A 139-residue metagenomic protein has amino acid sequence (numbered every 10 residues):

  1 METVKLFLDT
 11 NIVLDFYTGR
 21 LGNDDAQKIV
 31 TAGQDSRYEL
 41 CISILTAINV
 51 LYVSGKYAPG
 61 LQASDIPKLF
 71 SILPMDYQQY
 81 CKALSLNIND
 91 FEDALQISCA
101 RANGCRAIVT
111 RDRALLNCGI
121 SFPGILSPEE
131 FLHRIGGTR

Functional and structural regions predicted by a protein language model:
M1-C41, K56-G60, E129, H133-R139: Short, well-structured N-terminal submotif of metal-dependent ribonuclease cores
V13, A47, Y80, L115-L116 (+1 more regions): A generic structural signal for short hydrophobic patches within well-formed alpha-helices
Y17-T18, S54, N87, G119-I120: Short, flexible helix/strand-to-coil boundary loops that buttress conserved ligand/catalytic motifs in alpha/beta
S36-R37, K68-L69, L86: Structured helix-beta-strand junction loops
E39-L45, V50: Substrate-recognition element of Asp-dependent hydrolases with the DxDx(T/V) motif
Y52-P74: Helix-adjacent hinge/juxtasegments
S71-N117: Active-site neighborhoods of divalent-metal-dependent phosphate/nucleic-acid chemistry enzymes
A102-R139: Acidic, PIN/NYN-like endoribonuclease modules and their adjacent C-terminal/linker elements
